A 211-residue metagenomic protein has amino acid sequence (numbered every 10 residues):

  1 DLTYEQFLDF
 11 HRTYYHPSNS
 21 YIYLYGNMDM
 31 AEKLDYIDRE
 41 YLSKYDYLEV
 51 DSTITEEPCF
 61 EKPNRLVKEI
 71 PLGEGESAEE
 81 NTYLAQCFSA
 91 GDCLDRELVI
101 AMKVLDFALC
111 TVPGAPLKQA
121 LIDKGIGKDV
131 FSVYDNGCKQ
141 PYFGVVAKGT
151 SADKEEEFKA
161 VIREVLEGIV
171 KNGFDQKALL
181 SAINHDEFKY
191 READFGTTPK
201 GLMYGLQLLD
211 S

Functional and structural regions predicted by a protein language model:
D1-C59, S77-A85, S89-D95, A101 (+1 more regions): Charge-rich, well-structured scaffold segments of protease-associated domains
D9-R12, N64-G75: Short, surface-exposed beta-strand/loop micro-motifs that present aromatic residues
